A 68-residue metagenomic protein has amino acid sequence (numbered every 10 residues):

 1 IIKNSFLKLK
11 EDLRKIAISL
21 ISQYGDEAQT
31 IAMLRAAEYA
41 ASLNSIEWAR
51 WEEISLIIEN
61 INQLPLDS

Functional and structural regions predicted by a protein language model:
I1-L34, E38, S42, I46 (+2 more regions): Long, non-catalytic architectural segments outside compact domain cores
